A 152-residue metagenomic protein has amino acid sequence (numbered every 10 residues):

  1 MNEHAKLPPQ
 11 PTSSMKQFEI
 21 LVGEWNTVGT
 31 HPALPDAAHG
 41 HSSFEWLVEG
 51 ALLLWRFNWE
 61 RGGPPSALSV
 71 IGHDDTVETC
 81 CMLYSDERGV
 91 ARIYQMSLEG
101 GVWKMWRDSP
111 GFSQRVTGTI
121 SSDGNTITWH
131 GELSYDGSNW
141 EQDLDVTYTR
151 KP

Functional and structural regions predicted by a protein language model:
M1-P152: Hydrophobic small-molecule pocket/channel-lining residues, especially in calycin-type beta-barrels
